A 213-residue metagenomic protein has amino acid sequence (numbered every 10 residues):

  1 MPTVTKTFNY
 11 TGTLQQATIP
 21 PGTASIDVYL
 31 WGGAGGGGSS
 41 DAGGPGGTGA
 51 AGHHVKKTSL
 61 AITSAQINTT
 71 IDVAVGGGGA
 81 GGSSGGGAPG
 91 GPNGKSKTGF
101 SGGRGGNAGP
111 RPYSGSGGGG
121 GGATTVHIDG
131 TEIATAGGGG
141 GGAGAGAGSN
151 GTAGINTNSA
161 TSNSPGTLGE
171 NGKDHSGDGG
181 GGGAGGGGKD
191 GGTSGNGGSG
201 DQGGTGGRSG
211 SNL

Functional and structural regions predicted by a protein language model:
T3-Y10: A short aromatic-anchored loop/beta-hairpin motif
Y10-P21: Surface-exposed ligand/attachment interfaces on beta-rich extracellular proteins
T11, G32-I128, G142-A160, T167 (+2 more regions): Glycine-rich strand-loop-strand elements at beta-sheet edges
P20-D27, A65-T69: Extended extracellular/luminal ectodomain segments enriched in beta-structured repeat modules
E132-A134: Local beta-strand/beta-hairpin segments that build beta-sheet-rich folds
G166-G172: Intrinsically disordered, low-complexity, charge-biased terminal/linker regions in eukaryotic proteins
